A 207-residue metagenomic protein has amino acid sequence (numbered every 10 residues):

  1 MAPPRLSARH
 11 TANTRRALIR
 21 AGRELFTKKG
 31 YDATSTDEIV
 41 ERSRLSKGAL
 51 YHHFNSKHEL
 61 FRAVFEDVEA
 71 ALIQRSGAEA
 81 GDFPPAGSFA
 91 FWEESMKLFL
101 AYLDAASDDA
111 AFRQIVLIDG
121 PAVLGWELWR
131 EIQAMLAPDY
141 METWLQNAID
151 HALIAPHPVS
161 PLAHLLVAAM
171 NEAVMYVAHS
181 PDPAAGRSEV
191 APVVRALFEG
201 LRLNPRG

Functional and structural regions predicted by a protein language model:
M1-K29, A33-L45, E59-R62, P85-A86: Basic, helix-initiating cap at the start of DNA-binding domains
R44-F54: Short hydrophobic/aromatic patch on the recognition helix
R62-V68: Alpha-helical DNA-contacting segments of helix-turn-helix folds
A63, G77-D108, L162-L166: Hydrophobic alpha-helical connector segments
A70-I73, G77, L124-H151, S160-H164 (+2 more regions): Amphipathic alpha-helical packing segments from all-alpha helical-bundle domains
E79-P84, V116-G120, V177-P181: Secondary-structure edge/capping motif, primarily at the C-terminal ends of alpha-helices and the immediately following
E94-S95, A101-L103, M141-E142, P156-Y176 (+1 more regions): Hydrophobic alpha-helical segments that form the core of small-molecule binding pockets and/or dimer interfaces
A106-W126, M175: Amphipathic alpha-helical segments used for helix-helix packing
